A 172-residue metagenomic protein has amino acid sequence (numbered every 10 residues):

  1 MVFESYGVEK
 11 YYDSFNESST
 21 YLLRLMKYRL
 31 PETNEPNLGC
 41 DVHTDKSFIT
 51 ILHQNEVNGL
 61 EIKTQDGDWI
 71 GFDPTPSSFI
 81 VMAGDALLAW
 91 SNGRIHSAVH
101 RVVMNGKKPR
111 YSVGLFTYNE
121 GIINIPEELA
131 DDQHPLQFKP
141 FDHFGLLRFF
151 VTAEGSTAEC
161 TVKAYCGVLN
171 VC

Functional and structural regions predicted by a protein language model:
M1-C172: C-terminal flanking tails of non-heme Fe-dependent oxygenases
